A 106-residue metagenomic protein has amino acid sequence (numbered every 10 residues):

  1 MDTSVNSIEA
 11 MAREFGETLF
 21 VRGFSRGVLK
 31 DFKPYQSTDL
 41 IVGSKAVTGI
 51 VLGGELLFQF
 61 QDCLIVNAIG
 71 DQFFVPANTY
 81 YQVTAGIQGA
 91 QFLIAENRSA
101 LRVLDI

Functional and structural regions predicted by a protein language model:
M1-D31, S37-L40, D105: A short, N-terminal "cap"/entry segment at the start of jelly-roll beta-barrel domains of the cupin/DSBH fold
P34-V47, R98: Short beta-strand/loop turn elements enriched in aromatics
S37-G43, F60, T84-A85, L104: Short histidine-centered beta-strand/loop micro-motifs that create catalytic or ligand/metal-coordination sites
S44-L56, Q61: Glycine- and acidic-residue-biased ligand/ion/polar-headgroup-sensing regions
Q61-N78: Short acidic-glycine-tyrosine-enriched beta hairpin
A77-V103: Ligand-binding loop in jelly-roll beta-barrel domains
